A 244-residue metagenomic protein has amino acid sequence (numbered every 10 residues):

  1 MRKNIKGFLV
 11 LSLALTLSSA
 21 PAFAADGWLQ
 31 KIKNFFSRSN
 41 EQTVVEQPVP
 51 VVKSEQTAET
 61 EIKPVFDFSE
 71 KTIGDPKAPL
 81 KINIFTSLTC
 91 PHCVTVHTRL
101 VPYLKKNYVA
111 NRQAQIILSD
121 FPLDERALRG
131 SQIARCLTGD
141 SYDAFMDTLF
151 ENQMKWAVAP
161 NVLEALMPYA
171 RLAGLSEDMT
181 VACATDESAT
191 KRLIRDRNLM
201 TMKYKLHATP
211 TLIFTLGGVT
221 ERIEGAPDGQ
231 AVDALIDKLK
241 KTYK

Functional and structural regions predicted by a protein language model:
M1-G7: Positively charged n-region of N-terminal signal peptides that target proteins for export
G7-F8, S18, A22-L123, I194 (+2 more regions): Extracytoplasmic thiol/disulfide redox context detector
S12-L15: Repetitive helical segments and hydrophobic/amphipathic motifs
A25-V44, F85, P168-K244: C-terminal cap of thioredoxin/glutaredoxin-like
S69, R129, V219: Glycine-rich, flexible loop/turn motifs
T72-I73, W156, I223: Short clusters of hydrophobic/aromatic residues that line enzyme substrate/ligand-binding pockets
L80, S131, P210: Change "...and in nucleic-acid phosphodiester-cleaving endonucleases..." to "...and in nucleic-acid processing enzymes
T86-L88, V94-R171: Structural alpha/beta surface segment adjacent to cysteine/selenocysteine redox centers across thiol/disulfide enzymes
